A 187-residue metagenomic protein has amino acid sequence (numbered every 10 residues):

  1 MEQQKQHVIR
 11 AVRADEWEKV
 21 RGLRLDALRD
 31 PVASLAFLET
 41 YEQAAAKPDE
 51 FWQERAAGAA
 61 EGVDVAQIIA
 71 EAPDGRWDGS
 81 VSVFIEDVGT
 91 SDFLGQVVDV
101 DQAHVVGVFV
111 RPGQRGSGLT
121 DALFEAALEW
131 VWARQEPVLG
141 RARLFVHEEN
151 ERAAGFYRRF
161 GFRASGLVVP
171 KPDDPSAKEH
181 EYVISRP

Functional and structural regions predicted by a protein language model:
M1-V8, P187: Short, low-complexity, intrinsically disordered N-terminal peptides in bacterial proteins
V8, H104-V106, A142: Conserved Rossmann-like nucleotide-binding pocket used by diverse enzymes that bind dinucleotide cofactors
V8-G22, S34: A short beta-loop-alpha structural element at the N-terminal edge of CoA-dependent acyl/N-acetyltransferase catalytic
E18, D87-T90, E151, K171: Flexible, glycine-rich phosphate/dinucleotide-binding loops and adjacent beta-alpha linkers at cofactor/substrate
G22-G113, F124-A126, W130-E136, S185-P187: Acetyl-CoA-dependent GNAT
G107, R111-E125, E136, E148-G155 (+1 more regions): Conserved glycine-rich acetyl-CoA-binding loop
V138-P187: C-terminal "cap" of GNAT-fold acetyltransferases
